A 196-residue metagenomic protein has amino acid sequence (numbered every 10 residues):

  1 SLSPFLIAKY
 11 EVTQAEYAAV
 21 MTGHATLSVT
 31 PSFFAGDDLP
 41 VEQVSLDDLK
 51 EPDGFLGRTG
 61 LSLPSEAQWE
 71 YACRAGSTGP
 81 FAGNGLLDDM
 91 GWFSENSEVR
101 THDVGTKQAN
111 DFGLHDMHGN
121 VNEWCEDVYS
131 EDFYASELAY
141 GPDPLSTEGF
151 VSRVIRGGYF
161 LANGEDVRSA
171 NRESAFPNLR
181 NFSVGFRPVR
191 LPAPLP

Functional and structural regions predicted by a protein language model:
S1-L87, E126-Y134, R190-P196: Active-site microenvironments of metalloenzymes and redox enzymes
L2, G36, V99-T101, A109 (+1 more regions): Short coil/loop residues immediately preceding or within conserved phosphate-binding loops of NTP-utilizing enzyme
S3-F5, F112, R153, F186: Residue-level detector of short, conserved catalytic/binding motifs and their immediate flanks
A19, H115-M117: Short, well-structured beta-strand-loop connectors
A25, P31, M90, A139-P144: Proline-centered structural pivot motif
D37-P40, V104, A109, R172-N178: Active-site rim elements
S77, S97-R100, M117-P196: Surface-exposed recognition segments
D89-L114: A short, contiguous structural element within a folded domain that forms the immediate neighborhood of a functional site
